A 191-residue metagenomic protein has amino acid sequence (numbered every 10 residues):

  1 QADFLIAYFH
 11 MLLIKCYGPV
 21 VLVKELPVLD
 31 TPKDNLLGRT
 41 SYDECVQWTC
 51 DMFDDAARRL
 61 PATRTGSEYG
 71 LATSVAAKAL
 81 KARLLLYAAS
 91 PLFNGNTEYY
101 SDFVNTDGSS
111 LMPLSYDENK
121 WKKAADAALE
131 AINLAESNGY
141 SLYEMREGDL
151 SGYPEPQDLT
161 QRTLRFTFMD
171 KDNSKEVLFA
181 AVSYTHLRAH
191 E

Functional and structural regions predicted by a protein language model:
Q1-S74, L85-Y116: Aromatic-anchored glycine-rich loop motif in surface-exposed flexible loops
L13-I14, A56, A124, A131 (+1 more regions): Alpha-helical solenoid scaffolds that mediate protein-protein interactions, centered on TPR/SEL1-like repeats but also
V21, V177-A180: Structural recognition of the beta-strand scaffold that forms the well-ordered cores of secreted hydrolase catalytic
C45, T106-S110, E147-R165: Surface-exposed intrinsically disordered loops and tails
L134-R146: Acidic/polar loop patches that form or flank catalytic/metal-binding clefts of enzymes that bind anionic ligands
M169-N173: Extracellular/periplasmic catalytic domains that process cell-envelope and extracellular macromolecules
T185-E191: Conserved small/polar residues in nucleotide/adenosyl-binding loops
